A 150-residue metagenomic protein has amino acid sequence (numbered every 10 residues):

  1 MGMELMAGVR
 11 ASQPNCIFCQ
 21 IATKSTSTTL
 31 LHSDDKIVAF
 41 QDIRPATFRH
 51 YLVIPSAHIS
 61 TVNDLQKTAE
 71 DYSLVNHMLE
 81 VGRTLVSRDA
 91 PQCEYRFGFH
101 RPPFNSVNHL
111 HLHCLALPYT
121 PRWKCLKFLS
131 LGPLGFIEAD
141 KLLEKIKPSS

Functional and structural regions predicted by a protein language model:
M1-S150: HIT superfamily nucleotide-processing domains
